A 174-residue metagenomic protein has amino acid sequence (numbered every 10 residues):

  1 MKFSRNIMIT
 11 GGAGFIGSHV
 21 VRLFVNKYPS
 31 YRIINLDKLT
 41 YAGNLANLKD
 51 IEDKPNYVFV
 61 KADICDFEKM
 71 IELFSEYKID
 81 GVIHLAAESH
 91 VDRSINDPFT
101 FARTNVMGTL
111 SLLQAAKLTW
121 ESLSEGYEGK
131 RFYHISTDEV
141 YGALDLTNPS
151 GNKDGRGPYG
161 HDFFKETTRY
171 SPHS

Functional and structural regions predicted by a protein language model:
M1-S174: N-terminal Rossmann-like NAD(P)+-binding domain of SDR-like oxidoreductases, especially those catalyzing
